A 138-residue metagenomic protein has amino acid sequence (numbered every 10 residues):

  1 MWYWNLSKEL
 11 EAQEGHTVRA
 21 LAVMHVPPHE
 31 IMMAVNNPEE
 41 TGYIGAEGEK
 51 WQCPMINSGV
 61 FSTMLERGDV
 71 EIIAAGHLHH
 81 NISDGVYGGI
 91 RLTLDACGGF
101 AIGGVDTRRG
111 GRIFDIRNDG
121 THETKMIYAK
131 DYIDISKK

Functional and structural regions predicted by a protein language model:
M1-H79: His/acidic metal-ligating clusters that form di-metal
V60-R67, N81-K138: Binuclear metal-dependent phosphoesterase catalytic core
